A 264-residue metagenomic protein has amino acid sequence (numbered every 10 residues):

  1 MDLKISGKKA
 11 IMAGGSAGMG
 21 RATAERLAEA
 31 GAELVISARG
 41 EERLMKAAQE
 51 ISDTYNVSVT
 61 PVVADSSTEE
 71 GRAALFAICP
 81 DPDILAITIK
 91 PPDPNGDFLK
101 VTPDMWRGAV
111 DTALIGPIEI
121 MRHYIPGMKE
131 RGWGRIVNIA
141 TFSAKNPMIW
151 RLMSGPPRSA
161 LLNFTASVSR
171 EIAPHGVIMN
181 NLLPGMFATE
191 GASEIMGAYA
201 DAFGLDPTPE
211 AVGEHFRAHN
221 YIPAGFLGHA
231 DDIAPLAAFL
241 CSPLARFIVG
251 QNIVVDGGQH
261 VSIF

Functional and structural regions predicted by a protein language model:
M1-K4, N95, N146, A237-A238 (+2 more regions): Short C-terminal tail/terminal secondary-structure segment of NAD(P)H-dependent dehydrogenase/reductase domains
K9, G14-A17: Conserved glycine-rich cofactor-binding loop
R72, K90, G96-F98, T102-V110 (+1 more regions): Substrate-binding pocket helix/loop in short-chain dehydrogenase/reductase
D83, L99-E119, V137, S154 (+1 more regions): Catalytic Tyr-X3-Lys loop
P126, R170-E171, R246: Alpha-helical segment proximal to the catalytic Tyr-Lys
R135-A160, T165-P174, G185-A188, A218: Catalytic loop of short-chain dehydrogenase/reductase
A173, I178, I248-G250: Short, small/polar-rich loop/turn modules that mediate ligand/substrate recognition or access, typified
T208-E210, Y221-I233: A conserved structural motif in NAD(P)-dependent oxidoreductases
